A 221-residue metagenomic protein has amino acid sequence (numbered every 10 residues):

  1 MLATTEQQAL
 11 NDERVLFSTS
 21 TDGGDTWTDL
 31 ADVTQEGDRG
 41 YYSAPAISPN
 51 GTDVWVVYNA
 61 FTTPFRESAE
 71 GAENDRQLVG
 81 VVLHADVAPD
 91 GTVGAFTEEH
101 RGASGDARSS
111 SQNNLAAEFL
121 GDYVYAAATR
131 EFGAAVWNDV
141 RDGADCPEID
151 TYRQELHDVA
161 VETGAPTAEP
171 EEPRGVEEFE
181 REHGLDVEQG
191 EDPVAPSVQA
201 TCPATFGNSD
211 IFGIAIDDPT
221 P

Functional and structural regions predicted by a protein language model:
M1-P221: Extracellular, repeat-based ectodomains that mediate carbohydrate processing or recognition
